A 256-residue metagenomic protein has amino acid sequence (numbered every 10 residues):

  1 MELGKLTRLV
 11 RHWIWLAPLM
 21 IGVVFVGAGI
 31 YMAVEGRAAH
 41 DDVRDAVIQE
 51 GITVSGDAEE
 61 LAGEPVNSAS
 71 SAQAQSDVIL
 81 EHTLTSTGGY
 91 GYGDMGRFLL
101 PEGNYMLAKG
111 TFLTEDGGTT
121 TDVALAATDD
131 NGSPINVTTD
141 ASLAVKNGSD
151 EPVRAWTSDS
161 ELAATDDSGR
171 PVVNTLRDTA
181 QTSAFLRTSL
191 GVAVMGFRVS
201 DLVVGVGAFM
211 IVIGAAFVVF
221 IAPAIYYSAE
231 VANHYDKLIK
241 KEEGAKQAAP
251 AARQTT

Functional and structural regions predicted by a protein language model:
E2-P18, R198-T256: Juxtamembrane interface at the cytosolic side of transmembrane helices
W13-Y31: Hydrophobic membrane-insertion alpha-helices, especially the h-region of bacterial N-terminal signal peptides
G29-H40, A222-I225, A232: Transmembrane helix-loop junctions and nearby membrane-interface residues
A33-T53: Alpha-helical transmembrane signal-anchor/signal-peptide segments
G51-S183: Long, solvent-exposed extracytoplasmic domains/loops
R177-F197: Juxtamembrane amphipathic/hinge helix adjacent to a transmembrane helix
